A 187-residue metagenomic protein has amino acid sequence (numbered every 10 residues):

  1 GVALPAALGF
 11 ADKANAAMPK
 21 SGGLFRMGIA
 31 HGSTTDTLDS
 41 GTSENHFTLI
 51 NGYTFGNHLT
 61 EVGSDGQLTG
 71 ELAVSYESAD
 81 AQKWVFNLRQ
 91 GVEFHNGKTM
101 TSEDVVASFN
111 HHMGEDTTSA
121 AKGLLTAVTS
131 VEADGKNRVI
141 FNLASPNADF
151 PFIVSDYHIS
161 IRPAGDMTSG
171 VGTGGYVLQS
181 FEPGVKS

Functional and structural regions predicted by a protein language model:
G1-D12: N-terminal export signals
K20-L24, T54, E71-A73, A79-A81 (+5 more regions): Extracytoplasmic
G22-H31, K83-V85, V105-S108, V139-F141 (+2 more regions): Short, well-ordered beta-strand elements
G28-A79, N110, V171-T173: N-terminal lobe/hinge region of extracytoplasmic solute-binding protein
T54, Q67, E71, N87 (+4 more regions): Extracytoplasmic/secreted proteins, especially bacterial periplasmic and envelope-associated proteins
V74-T118, I140: Aromatic- and charge-enriched surface segment that lines or borders ligand/interaction sites
E77, A121-A164, E182: Surface-exposed binding/hinge segments that line and control ligand-binding clefts or catalytic entry sites
